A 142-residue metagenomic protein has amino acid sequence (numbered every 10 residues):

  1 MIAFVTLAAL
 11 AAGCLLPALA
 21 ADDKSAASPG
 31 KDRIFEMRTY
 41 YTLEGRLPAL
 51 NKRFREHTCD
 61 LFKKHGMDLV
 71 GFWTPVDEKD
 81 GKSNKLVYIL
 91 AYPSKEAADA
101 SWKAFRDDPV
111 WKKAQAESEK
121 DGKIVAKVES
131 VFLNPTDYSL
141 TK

Functional and structural regions predicted by a protein language model:
A3-P17: Bacterial N-terminal signal peptides
L19-K31, K52-V70, K82, A91-F132: An amphipathic, aromatic/His-enriched active-site/gating alpha helix that lines ligand/cofactor pockets
G30-N51, H57, L61, P135-K142: Surface-exposed interaction/gating patches
G45, P75-K79, P93-A97, T136-Y138: Solvent-exposed loop/turn segments at secondary-structure junctions within structured extracellular/periplasmic domains
A49, F72-T74: Alpha-helical transmembrane segments and their helix-entry boundary regions
D80-L86: A short, glycine/Asx- and small/polar-enriched loop/turn that sits immediately N-terminal to a beta-strand
